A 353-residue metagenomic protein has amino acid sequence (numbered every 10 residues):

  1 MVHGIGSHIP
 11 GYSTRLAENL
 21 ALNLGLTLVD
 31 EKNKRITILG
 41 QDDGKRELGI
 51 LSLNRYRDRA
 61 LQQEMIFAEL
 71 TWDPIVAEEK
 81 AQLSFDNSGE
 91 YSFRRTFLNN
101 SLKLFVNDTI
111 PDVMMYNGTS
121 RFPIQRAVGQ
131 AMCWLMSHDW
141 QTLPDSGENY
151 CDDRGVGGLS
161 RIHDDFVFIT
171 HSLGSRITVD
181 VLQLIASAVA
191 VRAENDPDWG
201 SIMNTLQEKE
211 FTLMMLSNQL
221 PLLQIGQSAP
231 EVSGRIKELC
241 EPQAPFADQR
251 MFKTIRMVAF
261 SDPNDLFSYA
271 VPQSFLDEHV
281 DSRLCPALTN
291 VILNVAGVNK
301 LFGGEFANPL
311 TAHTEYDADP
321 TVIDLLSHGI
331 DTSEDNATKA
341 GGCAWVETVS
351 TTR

Functional and structural regions predicted by a protein language model:
M1-L22, F122-T254: Serine-dependent carboxylesterase/thioesterase catalytic core of lipase-like alpha/beta-hydrolase/SGNH enzymes
V2-S13, I36-I38, Y56-I162: Active-site catalytic motif of lipid deacylating hydrolases and related acyltransferases
G6, A60, E69-V76, F211-T212 (+1 more regions): Lipolytic serine-hydrolase domain surface
S13-G25, S84-F93, V181-S187, F275-V280: Amphipathic alpha-helical scaffolding segments
A21-K32, T96, F252-K253: Structural alpha-beta junctions
V29-L53, P221: Extended, Lys/Arg-enriched charged tracts that mediate electrostatic binding to polyanionic substrates
T142-D145, N149, V156-G157, K339-R353: Defense-system signaling and execution modules centered on TIR/cGAS-STING-like, death/scaffold domains and their
